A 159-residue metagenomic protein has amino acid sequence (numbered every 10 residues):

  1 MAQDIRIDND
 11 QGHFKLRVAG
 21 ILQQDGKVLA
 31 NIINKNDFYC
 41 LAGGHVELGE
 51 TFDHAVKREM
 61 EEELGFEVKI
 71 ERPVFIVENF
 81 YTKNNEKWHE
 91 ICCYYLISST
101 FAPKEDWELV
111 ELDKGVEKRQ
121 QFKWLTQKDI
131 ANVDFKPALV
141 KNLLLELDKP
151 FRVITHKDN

Functional and structural regions predicted by a protein language model:
M1-A19: Acidic, metal-coordinating catalytic segment for phosphate/diphosphate chemistry, firing primarily on the Nudix
G12-F14, N85-I91, K114-R119: A generic structural micro-feature
L22, L96-S98, W124-T126: Short, well-ordered beta-strand micro-motif
Q24-E62: Conserved Nudix-box catalytic region and its N-terminal flanking loop in Nudix hydrolases and closely related
G26-V28, N36, E47, I76-Y81 (+1 more regions): Short, charged/polar surface micro-motifs in flexible loops or helix N-caps
D37-Y39, V110-N159: Nudix hydrolase/Nudix homology domain
E67-I76: A short coil-to-beta-strand element that immediately follows conserved catalytic motifs
Y81-E108, L143-E146: Active-site-adjacent beta-strand/loop module that shapes the phosphate/pyrophosphate-binding cleft
